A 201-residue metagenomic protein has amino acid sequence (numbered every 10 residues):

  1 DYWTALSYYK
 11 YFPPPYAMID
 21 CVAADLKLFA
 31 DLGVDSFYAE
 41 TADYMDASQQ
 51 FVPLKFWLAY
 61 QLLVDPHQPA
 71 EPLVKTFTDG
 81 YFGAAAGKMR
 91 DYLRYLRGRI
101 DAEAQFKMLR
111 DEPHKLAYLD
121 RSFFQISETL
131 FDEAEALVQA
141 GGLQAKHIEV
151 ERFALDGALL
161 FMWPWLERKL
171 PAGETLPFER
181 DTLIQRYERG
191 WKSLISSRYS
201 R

Functional and structural regions predicted by a protein language model:
D1-G87, D91: Structured mid-domain segments that build the active-site/substrate or prosthetic-cofactor binding neighborhood
L32-V34, L58-R201: Catalytic domains of carbohydrate-active enzymes that cleave complex glycans
